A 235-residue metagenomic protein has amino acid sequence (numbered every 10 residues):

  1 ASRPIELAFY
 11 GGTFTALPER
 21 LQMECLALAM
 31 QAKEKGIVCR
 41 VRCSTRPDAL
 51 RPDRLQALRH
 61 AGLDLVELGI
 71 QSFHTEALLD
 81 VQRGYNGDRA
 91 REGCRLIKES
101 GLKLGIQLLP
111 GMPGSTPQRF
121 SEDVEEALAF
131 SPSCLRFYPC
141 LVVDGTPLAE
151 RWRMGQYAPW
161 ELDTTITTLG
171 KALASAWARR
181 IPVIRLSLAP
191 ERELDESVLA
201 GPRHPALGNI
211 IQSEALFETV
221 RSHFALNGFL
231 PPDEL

Functional and structural regions predicted by a protein language model:
A1-R3: Alpha/beta catalytic barrel-like cores
I5-A8, G12, F229-L235: Short glycine-rich, basic-tinged beta-strand/loop micro-motifs
A8-F9, V66, L108, V198 (+2 more regions): Generic detector of intrinsically disordered, low-complexity, polar/charged segments
G11-C140, D144-T164: Conserved non-cysteine loop/helix-boundary elements of the Radical SAM core domain that shape
P147, G155-L235: Auxiliary Fe-S-binding modules of radical SAM enzymes
